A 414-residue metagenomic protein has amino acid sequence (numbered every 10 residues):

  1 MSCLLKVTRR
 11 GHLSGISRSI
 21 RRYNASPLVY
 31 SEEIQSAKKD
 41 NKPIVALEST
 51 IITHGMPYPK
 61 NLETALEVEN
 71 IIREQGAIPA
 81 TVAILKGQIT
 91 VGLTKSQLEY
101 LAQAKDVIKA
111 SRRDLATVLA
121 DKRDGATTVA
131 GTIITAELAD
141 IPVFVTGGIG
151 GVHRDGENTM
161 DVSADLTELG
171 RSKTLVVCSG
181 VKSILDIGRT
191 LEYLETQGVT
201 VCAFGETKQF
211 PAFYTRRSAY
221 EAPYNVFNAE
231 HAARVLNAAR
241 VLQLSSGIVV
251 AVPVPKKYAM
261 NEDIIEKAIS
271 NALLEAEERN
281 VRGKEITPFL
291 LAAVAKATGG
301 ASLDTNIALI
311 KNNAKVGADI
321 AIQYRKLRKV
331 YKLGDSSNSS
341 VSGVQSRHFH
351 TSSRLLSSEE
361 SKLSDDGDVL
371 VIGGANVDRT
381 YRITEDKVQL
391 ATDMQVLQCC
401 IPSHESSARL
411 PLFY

Functional and structural regions predicted by a protein language model:
M1-S26, K329-D365: N-terminal mitochondrial targeting presequence
Q35-K39, I44-V45, E74, I134-L138 (+7 more regions): Solvent-exposed alpha-helices and their adjacent loops that cap or buttress functional pockets in soluble metabolic
S36, S49, H54-M56, N61-L119 (+2 more regions): Glycine-rich nucleotide/cofactor/substrate-binding loop typically near the N-terminus or early in the first domain
V45-L47, P79-I84, G125, V143-G148 (+6 more regions): General beta-strand structural signal in soluble alpha/beta enzymes
A126-V129, E157-G170, T174-T196, N228-R234: Active-site glycine-rich loop that binds ribose-phosphate moieties when present
Y214-V241: Anionic-ligand binding region
A239-L309: A C-terminal functional module that forms or caps the active site or interfaces directly with catalytic machinery
H350-Y414: Glycine-rich phosphate/adenosyl-contacting loop at the front of the ribokinase-like
